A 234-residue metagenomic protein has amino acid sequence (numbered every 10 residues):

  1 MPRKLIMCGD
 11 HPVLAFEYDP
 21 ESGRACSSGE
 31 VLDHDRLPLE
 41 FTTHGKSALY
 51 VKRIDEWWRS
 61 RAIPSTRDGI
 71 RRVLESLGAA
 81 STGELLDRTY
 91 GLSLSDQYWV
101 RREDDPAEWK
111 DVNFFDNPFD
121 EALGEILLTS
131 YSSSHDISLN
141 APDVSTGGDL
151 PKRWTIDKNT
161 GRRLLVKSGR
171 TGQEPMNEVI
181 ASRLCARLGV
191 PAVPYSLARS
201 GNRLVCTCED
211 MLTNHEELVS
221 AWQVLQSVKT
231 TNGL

Functional and structural regions predicted by a protein language model:
M1-L234: Phosphate/dinucleotide-binding and metal-coordinating scaffold of catalytic cores in nucleotide-dependent enzymes
